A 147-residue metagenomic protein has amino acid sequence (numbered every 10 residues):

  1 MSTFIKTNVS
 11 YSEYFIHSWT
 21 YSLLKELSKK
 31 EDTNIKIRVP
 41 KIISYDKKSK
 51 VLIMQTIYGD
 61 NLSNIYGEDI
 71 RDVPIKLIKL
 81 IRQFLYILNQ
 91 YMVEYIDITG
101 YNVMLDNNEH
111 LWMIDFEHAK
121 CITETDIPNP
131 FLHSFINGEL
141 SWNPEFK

Functional and structural regions predicted by a protein language model:
M1-E26: ATP-binding glycine-rich loop module of kinase domains
L24-I35: Alpha-helix termini
K36-L77: Conserved structural core of kinase catalytic domains
Y58, G100, H118: Short, glycine/acidic-enriched loop or turn micro-motifs at the edges of active sites
F84-L88: Conserved hydrophobic alpha-helix
Q90-G100, L105: Catalytic-loop of the protein kinase fold
D106-K147: C-lobe/activation-segment region of protein kinase-like
